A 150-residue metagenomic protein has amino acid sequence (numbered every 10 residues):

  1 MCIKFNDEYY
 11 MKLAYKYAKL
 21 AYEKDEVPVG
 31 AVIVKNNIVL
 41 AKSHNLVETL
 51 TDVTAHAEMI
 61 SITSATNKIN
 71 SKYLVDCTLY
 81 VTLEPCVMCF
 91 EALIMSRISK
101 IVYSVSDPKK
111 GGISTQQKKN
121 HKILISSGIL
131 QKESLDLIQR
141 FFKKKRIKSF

Functional and structural regions predicted by a protein language model:
M1-K24, P85-F150: Zinc-dependent deaminase
Y9, I38, I60: Active-site phosphate/pyrophosphate-handling residues
A14, A18-A21, A31, A41 (+2 more regions): Small-residue (primarily alanine) positions within well-ordered alpha-helices, especially packing/interaction faces
D25-V29, V75: Short, basic and Ser/Thr-rich N-terminal targeting/leader segments
V29-N37: Short beta-strand scaffold segments in enzyme catalytic cores
A31, N70-S71, T115-Q117: Short secondary-structure boundary/capping segments
L40-V47, L124: Short beta->alpha transition motifs characteristic of CBS
T51-E84, M88: Helix-adjacent hinge/juxtasegments
